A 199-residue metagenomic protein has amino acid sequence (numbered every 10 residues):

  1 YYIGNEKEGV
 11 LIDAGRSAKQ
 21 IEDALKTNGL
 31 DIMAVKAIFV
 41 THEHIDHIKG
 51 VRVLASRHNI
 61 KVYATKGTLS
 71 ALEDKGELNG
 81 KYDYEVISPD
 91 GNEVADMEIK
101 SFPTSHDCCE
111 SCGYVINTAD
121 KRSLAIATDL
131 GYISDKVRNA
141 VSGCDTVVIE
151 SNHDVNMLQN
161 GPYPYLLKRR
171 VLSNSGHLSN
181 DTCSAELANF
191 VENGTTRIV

Functional and structural regions predicted by a protein language model:
Y1-N28, C112-D129, T146: Conserved beta-strand hairpin/beta-sheet module of binuclear metal-dependent hydrolase folds, prominently
I3, H42, V62, I99 (+4 more regions): Divalent metal-coordination and catalytic microenvironments
E8, H58-K61, E192-I198: A short helix->loop->beta-strand "cap" motif at the edges of active sites that frequently abuts
L11-G15, V35-E43, Y63-K66, A125-T128 (+2 more regions): Active-site neighborhood of phospho(di)ester-bond hydrolases with catalytic His/Asp-centered motifs
K19-A64: Active-site metal-binding motif and surrounding structural segment of the metallo-beta-lactamase
K66-K121: Metallo-beta-lactamase
I126-R138: Active-site glycine- and acidic-residue-rich loops that bind and position anionic ligands or nucleotide-like cofactors
D135-V199: Cap/insert and terminal regions of metallo-dependent hydrolase folds
